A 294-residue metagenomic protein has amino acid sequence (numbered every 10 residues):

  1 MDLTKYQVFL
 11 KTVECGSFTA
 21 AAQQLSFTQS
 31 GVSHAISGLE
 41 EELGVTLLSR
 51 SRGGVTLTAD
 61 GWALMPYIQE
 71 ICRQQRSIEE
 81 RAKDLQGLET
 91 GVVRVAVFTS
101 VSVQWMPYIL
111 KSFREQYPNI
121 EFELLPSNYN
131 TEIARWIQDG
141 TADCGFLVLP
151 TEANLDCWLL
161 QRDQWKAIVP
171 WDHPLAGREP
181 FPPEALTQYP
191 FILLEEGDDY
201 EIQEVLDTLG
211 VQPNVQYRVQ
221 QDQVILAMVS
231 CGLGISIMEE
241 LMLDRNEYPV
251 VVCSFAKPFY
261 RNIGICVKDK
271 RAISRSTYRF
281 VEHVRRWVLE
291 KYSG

Functional and structural regions predicted by a protein language model:
K11-T28: Short helix-boundary/capping micro-motifs
E40-A59: A short LG(V/I)-centered, amphipathic sequence patch enriched for acidic residue(s) preceding the LG motif
E42-L43, L64-Q86, V284: Alpha-helical linker/hinge and terminal dimerization helices associated with HTH transcriptional regulators
G87, L155-F191: Flexible hinge/capping segments at coil-to-helix
T90-A153, V219: Central regulatory/effector-binding core of bacterial HTH transcription factors
N130-I133, Q138-T141, V148, G197-V251: Hydrophobic hinge/microswitch elements
N154-L159, D163-Q164, V224-K270: Beta-alpha-beta core module
Y189-G210, I273-V281, K291-Y292: Secondary-structure junction motif
